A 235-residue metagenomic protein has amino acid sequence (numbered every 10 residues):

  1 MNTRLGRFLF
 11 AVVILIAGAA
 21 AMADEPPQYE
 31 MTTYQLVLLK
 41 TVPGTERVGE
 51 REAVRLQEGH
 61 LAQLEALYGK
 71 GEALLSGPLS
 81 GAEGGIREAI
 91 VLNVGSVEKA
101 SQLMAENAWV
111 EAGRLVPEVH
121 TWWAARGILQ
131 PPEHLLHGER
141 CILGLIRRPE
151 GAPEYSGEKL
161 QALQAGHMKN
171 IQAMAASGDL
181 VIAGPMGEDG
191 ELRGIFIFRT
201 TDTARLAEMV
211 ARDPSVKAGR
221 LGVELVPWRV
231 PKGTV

Functional and structural regions predicted by a protein language model:
M1-L9: Bacterial N-terminal signal peptides that target proteins for export
F8-G18: Bacterial N-terminal signal peptides
A19-A23: Sec/Tat signal peptide C-region and signal peptidase I cleavage site
D24-V235: Conserved, structured core segments of small domains
